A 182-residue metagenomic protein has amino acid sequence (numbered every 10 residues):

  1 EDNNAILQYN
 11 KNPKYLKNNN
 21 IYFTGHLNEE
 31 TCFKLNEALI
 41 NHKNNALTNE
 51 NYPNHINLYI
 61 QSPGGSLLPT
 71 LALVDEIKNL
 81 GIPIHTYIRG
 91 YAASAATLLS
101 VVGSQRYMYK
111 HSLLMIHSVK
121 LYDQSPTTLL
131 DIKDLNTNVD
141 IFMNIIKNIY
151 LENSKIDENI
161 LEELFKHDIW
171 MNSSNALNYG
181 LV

Functional and structural regions predicted by a protein language model:
E1-V182: Terminal-region recognition feature
